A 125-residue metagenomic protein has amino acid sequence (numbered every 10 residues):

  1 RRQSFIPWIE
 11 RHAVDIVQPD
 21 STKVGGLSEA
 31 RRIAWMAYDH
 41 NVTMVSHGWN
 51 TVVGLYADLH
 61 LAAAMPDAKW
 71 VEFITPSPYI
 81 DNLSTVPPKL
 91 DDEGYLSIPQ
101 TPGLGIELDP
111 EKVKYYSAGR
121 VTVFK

Functional and structural regions predicted by a protein language model:
R1-Y95, P99: Shared catalytic-loop signature of beta/alpha-barrel
S84-K125: C-terminal extensions of enzymes
